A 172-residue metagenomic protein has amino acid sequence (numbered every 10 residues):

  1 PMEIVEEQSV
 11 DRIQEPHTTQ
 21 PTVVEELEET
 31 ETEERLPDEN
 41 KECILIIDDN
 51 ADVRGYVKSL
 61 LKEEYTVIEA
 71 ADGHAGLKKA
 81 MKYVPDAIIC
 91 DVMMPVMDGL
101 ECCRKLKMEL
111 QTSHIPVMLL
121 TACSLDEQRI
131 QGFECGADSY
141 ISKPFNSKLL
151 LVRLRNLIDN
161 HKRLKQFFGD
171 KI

Functional and structural regions predicted by a protein language model:
G55-K62: Charged docking surfaces used in two-component/phosphorelay signaling
Y65-A71, K79: Short hydrophobic/Thr-rich beta-strand motif most characteristic of the beta2 strand and flanking loop of CheY-like
Y83-I89: Active-site beta3 strand of CheY-like receiver
M94: Receiver (REC) domain active-site loop signature in two-component systems and cognate sites in sensor histidine kinases
F145-L154, I158, Q166: C-terminal output helix
